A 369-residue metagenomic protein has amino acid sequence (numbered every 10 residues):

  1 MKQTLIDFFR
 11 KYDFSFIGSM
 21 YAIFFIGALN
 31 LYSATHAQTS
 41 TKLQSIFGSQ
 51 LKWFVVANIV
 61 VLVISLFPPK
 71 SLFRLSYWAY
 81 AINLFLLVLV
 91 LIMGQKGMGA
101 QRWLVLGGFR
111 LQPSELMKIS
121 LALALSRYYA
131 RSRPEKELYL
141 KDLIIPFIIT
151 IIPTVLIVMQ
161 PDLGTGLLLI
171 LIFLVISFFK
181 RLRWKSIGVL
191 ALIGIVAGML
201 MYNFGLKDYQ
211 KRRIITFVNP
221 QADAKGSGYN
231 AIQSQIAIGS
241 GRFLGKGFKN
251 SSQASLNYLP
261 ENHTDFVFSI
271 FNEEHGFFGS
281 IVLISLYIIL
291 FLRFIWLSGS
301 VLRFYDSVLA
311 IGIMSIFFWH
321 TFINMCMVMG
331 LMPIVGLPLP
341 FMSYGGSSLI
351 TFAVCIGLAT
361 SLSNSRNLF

Functional and structural regions predicted by a protein language model:
M1-M20: N-terminal membrane topogenic signal
M1-Q3, N324-F369: A juxtamembrane structural motif centered on a specific transmembrane helix
I17-S33, T39-N230, S269-G330, V354-L358: Hydrophobic alpha-helical transmembrane segments of multi-pass inner membrane proteins, especially in bacterial systems
L89, T154-Q160, S240-L244, M332-M342: Transmembrane alpha-helix interface/packing and boundary motifs in multi-pass membrane proteins, characterized by
D162-L167, K246-S251, N262-T264, I281 (+2 more regions): Transmembrane helix boundary and interhelical junction motifs in multipass membrane proteins
T216, P220-V267, H275-G279: TM-adjacent membrane-interface loops and short helices in multi-pass inner/ER membrane proteins
